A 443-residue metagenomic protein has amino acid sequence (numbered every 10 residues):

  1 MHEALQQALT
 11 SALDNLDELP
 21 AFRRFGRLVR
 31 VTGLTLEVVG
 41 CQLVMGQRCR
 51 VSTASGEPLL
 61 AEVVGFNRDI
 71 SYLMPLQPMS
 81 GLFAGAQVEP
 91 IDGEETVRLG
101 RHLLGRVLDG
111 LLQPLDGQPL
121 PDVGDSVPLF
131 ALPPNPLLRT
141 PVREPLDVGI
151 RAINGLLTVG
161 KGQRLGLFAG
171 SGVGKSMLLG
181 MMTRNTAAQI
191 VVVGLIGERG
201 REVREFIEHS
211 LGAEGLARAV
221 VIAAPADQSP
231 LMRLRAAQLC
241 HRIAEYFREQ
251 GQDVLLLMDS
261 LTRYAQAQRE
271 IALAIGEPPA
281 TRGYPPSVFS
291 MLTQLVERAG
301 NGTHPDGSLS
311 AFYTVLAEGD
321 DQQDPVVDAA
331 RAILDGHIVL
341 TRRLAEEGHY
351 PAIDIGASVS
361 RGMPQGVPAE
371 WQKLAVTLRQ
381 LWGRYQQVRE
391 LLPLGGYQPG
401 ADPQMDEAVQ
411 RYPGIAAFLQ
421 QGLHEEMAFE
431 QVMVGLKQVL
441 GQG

Functional and structural regions predicted by a protein language model:
M1-R106, L111-L115: N-terminal accessory targeting/assembly segments
A8-L13, I91, V148-I153, C240 (+1 more regions): Phosphate-interacting basic helix/loop segments used at nucleotide- and nucleic-acid interfaces
D14, E18, E57-L60, E95-L99 (+5 more regions): Active-site phosphate-binding and catalytic loops of NTP-dependent enzymes
R24, L59, A84, L103 (+4 more regions): Residue-level signal for beta-strand positions within conserved beta-sheet cores that form or flank
R24, T32, M45, L103 (+6 more regions): A generic structural signal for well-ordered coil/turn residues at beta-strand boundaries that shape enzyme active-site
R30-T32, G40, T53-S55, G65 (+12 more regions): Flexible glycine-/small-residue-rich
A86-V88, E95, H102, L115-Q163 (+3 more regions): P-loop NTPase nucleotide-binding/switch module
G155-L156, G162-G443: P-loop NTPase catalytic core
